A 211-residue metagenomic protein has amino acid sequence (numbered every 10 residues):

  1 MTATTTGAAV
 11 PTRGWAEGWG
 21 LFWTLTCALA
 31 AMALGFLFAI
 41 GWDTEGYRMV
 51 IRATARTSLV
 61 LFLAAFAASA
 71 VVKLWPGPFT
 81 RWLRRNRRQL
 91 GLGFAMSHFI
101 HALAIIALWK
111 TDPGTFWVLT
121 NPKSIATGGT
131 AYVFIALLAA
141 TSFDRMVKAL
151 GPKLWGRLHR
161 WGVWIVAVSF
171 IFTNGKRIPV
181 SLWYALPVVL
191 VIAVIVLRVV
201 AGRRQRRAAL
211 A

Functional and structural regions predicted by a protein language model:
T2-A211: Membrane-embedded alpha-helical bundles that constitute the cytochrome b-like, heme-associated redox core of multi-pass
